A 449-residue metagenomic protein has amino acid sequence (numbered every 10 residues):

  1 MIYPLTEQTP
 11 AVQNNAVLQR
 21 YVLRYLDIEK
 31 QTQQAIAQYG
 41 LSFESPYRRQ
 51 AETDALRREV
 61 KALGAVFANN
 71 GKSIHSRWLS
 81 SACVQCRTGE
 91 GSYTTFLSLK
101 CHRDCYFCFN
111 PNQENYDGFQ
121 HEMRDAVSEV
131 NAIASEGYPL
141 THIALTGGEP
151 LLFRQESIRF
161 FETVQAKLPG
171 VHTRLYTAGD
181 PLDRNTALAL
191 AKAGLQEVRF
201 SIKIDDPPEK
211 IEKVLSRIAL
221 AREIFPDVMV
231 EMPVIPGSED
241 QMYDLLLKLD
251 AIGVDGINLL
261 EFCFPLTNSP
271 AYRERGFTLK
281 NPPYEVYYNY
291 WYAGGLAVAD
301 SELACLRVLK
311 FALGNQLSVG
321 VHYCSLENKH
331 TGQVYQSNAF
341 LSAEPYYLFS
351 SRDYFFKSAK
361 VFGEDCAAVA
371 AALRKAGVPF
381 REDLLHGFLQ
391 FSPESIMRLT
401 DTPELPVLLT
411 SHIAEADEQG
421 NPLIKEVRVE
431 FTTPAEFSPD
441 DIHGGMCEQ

Functional and structural regions predicted by a protein language model:
M1-T94, L373, V378-L385, Q390-Q449: Flexible, acidic/Gly-rich N-terminal and inter-domain linker regions that tether and position cofactor-handling modules
E52, G89-S92, H102-N115, S157-G179 (+2 more regions): Mobile, glycine- and charge-enriched loop segments and immediately flanking short secondary-structure elements within
F67, W78-R124: Canonical Radical SAM [4Fe-4S] cluster-binding loop centered on the CxxxCxxC motif and its immediate flanking residues
N112-R124, Y138-F153, K167-L182, A193-V214 (+2 more regions): Core AdoMet radical
R154-E162, D183-L190, K210-V214, M242-L245 (+1 more regions): Distinct, well-ordered alpha-helical segments
A189-K203, L246-L259, S342-S358: Structural recognition of alpha->loop->beta junctions
K213-D300, L306-G332: Conserved C-terminal portion of the radical SAM core fold that forms the substrate/S-adenosylmethionine-binding
Y284-P406: C-terminal accessory regions of radical SAM enzymes
